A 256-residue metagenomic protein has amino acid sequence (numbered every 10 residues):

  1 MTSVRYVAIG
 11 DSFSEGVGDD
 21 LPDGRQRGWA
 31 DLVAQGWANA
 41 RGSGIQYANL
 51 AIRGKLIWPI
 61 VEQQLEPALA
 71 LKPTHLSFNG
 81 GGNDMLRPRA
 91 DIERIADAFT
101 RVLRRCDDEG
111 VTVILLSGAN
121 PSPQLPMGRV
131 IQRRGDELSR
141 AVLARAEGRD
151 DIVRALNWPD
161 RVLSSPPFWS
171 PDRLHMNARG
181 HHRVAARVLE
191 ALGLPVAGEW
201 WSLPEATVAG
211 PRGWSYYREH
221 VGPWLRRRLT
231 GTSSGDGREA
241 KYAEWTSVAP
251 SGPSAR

Functional and structural regions predicted by a protein language model:
M1-R53, L65-K72: Serine-esterase "nucleophile elbow" of acetyl-processing enzymes
E15-D19, S43, I57-R94, N120-P121: Oxyanion-hole/transition-state-stabilizing segment in secreted/luminal serine hydrolases and related acyltransferases
D19-G24, A90-E93, G128-Q132, S170-P171: Short glycine-enriched, charge-decorated loop/helix-capping segments at active-site entrances that position
V61, I95, F99, G135-S139: Aromatic/hydrophobic pocket-lining residues that form the small-molecule binding cavity in soluble enzyme cores
N79, N83, R105-D136, N157-S165: Active-site segments of SGNH/GDSL-like serine hydrolases that catalyze O-acetyl group transfer/hydrolysis on lipids
E93-L116, R149: Charged, glycine-enriched surface loops/patches that mediate electrostatic binding to polyanionic ligands
P123-W158, A178-H182: Substrate-gating cap/lid alpha-helix
D150, D172-H175, R179-R256: Conserved catalytic region of serine esterases and O-acyltransferases that act on ester linkages in lipids
